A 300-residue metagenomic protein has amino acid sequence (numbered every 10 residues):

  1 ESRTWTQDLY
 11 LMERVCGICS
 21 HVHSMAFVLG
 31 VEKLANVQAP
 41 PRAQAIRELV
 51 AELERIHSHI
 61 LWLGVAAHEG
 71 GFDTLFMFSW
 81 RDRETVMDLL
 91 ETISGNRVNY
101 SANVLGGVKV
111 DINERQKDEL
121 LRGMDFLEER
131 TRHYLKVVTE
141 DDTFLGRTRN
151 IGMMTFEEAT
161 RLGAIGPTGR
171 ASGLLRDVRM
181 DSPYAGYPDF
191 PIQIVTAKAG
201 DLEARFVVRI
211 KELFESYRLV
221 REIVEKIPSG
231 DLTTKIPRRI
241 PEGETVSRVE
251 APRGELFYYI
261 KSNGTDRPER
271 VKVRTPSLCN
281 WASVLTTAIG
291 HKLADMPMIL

Functional and structural regions predicted by a protein language model:
E1-L300: Active-site bordering "gate/hinge" segments that shape substrate access to catalytic or cofactor-binding pockets
